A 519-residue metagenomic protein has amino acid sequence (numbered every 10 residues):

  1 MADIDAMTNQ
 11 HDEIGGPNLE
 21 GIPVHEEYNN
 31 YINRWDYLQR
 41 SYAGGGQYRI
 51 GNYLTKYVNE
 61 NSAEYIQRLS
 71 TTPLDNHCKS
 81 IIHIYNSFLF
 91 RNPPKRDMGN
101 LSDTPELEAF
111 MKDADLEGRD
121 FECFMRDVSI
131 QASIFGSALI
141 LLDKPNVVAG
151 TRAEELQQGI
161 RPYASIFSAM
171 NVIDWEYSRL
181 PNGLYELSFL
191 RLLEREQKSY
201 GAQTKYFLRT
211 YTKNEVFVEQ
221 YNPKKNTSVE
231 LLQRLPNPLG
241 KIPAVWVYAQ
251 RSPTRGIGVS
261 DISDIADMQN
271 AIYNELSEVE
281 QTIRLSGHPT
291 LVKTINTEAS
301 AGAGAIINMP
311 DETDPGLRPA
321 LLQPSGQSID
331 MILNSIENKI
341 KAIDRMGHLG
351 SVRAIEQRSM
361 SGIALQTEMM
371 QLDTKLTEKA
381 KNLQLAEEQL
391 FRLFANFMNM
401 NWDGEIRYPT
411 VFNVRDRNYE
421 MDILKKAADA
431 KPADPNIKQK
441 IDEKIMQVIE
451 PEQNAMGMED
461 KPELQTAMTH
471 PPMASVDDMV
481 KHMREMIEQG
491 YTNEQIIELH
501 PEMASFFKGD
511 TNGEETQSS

Functional and structural regions predicted by a protein language model:
M1-F167, T511-S519: Extended, helix-rich architectural segments
H25, R34-G45, K56, E60 (+16 more regions): Surface-exposed polar/charged interaction patches
H83-S87, S133-A138, D264-Q281, L285 (+1 more regions): Short, hydrophobic/amphipathic alpha-helical patches that form generic packing surfaces within helical domains
E106, E117-M125, A132, D264 (+4 more regions): Short amphipathic alpha-helical segments
S129-S252: Extended, regular secondary-structure scaffolds
L141, R191-L193, K293, N308 (+1 more regions): Residues in well-ordered beta-strands of folded domains
T227-A364: Extended, charged amphipathic alpha-helical segments
E312-T313, M331, N338-E494, E502-S519: C-terminal helix-loop subdomains that flank or include functional centers
